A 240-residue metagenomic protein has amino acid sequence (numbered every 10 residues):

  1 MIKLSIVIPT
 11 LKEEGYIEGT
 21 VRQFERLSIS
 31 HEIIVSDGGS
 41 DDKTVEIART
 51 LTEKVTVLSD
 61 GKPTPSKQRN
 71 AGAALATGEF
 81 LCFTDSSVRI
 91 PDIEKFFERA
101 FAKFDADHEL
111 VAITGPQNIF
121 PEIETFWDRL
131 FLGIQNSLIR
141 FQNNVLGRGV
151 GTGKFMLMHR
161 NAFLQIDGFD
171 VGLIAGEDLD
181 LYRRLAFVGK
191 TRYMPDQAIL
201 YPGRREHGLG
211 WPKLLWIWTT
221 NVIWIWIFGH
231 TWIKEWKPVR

Functional and structural regions predicted by a protein language model:
K12-R26: Short, well-formed alpha-helical segments that are part of the catalytic scaffolds of diverse glycosyltransferases
S30-G39, L58: Short beta-strand/loop segment that forms part of the nucleotide-sugar
D37-V45, V88: A conserved acidic beta->alpha catalytic loop
D60-A76: Glycine-rich, basic loop-to-helix element that forms the pyrophosphate-binding segment of sugar-nucleotide handling
L81: Short aromatic/hydrophobic "clamp" motif used to bind/position activated sugar donors
D92-F126: Conserved donor NDP-sugar-binding/catalytic core segment of glycosyltransferases
I119-F126, I139-M158: A recurrent flexible, glycine/aromatic-enriched loop bordering the glycosyltransferase active site that acts as
A175-L181: Acidic donor-binding loop at a coil-to-helix junction in glycosyltransferase catalytic cores that engages
